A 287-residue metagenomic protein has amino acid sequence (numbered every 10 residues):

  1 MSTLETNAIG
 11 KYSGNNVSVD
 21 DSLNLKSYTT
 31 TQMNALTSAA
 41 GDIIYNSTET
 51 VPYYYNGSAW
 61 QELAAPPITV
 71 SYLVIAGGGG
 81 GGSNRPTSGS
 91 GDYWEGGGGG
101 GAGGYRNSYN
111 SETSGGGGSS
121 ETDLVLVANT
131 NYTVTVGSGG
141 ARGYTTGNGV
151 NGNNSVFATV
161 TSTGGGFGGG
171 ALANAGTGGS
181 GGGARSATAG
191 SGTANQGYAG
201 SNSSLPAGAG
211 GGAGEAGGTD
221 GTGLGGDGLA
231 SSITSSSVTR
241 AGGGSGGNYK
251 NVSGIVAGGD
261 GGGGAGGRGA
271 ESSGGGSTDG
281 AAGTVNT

Functional and structural regions predicted by a protein language model:
M1-L25, Y54-A64, V160-T161: Short, low-complexity N-terminal tether/leader segments at secretion or assembly junctions of large, surface-exposed
M1-T3, I9, T30-A40, D220-G223: Short, solvent-exposed secondary-structure boundary motifs
L4, A39, I68, A282: Structured loop/turn residues at beta-strand edges in well-structured enzyme cores
I9, G14, S22-N24, Y28 (+7 more regions): Disulfide-stabilized cysteine-rich extracellular repeat microdomains
N16-S47: Extracellular/surface-exposed low-complexity repeats and stalk/linker segments enriched in Gly/Pro and small polar
N24, V51, G139-A141: Residue-level marker for beta-strand->alpha-helix junctions and adjacent short loops that shape enzyme
Y45, P52-Y55: Family-positioned intrinsically disordered, low-complexity linker/tail segments enriched in G/S/T/P and charged
T69-T287: Low-complexity, glycine/proline-biased repetitive segments and flexible coils/loops
